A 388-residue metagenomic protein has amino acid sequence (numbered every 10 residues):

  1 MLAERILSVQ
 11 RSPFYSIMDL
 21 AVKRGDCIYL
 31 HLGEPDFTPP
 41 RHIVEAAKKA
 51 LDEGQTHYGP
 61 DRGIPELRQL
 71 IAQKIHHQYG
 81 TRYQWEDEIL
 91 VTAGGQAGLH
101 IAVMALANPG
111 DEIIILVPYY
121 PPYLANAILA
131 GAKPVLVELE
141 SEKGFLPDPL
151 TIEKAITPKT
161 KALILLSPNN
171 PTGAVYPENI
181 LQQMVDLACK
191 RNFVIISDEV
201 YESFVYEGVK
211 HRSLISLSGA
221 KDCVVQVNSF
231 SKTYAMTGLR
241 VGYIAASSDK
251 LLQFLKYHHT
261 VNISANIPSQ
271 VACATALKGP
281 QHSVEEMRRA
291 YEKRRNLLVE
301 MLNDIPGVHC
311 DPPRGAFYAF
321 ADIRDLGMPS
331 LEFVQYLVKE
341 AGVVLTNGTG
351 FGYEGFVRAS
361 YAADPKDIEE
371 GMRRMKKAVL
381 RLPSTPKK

Functional and structural regions predicted by a protein language model:
L2, L7-Q10, M18-R24, I28 (+2 more regions): PLP-dependent class I/II
K49-G54: N-terminal alpha-helical segment of soluble enzymes
H57-Y58, Y201: Intrinsically disordered, tyrosine-centered linear signaling motifs in cytosolic regions
Y58-A93: Conserved N-terminal alpha-helix of the aminotransferase class I/II PLP-enzyme fold
